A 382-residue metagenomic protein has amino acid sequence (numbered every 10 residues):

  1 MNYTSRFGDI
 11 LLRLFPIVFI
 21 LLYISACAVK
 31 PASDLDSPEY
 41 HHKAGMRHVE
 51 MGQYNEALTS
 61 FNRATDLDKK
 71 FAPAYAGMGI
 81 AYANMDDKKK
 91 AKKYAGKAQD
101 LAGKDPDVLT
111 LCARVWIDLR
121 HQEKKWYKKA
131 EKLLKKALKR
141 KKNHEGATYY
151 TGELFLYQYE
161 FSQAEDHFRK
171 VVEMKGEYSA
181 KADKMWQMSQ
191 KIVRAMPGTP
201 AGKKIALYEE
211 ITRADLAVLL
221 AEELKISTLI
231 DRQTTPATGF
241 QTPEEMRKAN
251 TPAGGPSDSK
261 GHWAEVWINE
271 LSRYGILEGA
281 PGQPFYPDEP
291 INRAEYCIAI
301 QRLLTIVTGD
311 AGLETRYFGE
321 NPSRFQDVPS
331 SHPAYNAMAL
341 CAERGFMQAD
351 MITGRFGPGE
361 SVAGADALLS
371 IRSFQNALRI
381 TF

Functional and structural regions predicted by a protein language model:
M1-I10: N-terminal secretory signal peptides that target proteins for export/translocation
L12-I17: Sec-dependent signal peptide recognition, specifically the positively charged N-region followed immediately by
S25-A26: C-terminal motif of bacterial Sec signal peptides marking the signal peptidase cleavage site
V29-D34, A72, K88-K93, D100-G103 (+4 more regions): N-terminal propeptides
S33-K70, N84, H121-Q122: Alpha-helical segment of the N-proximal tetratricopeptide repeat
H41-H48, S60, Y75-Y82, Y94 (+4 more regions): TPR/Sel1-like alpha-solenoid repeat signature
E56-A64, A95-G96, A130-A137: Amphipathic alpha-helices of TPR/Sel1-like and other helical repeat/solenoid scaffolds
